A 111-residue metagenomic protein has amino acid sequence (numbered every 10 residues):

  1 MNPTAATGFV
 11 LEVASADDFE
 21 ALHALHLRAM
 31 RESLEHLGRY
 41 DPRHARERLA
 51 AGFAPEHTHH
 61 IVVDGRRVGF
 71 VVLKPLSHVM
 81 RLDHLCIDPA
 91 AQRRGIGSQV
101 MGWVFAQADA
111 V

Functional and structural regions predicted by a protein language model:
F9-A24: A short beta-loop-alpha structural element at the N-terminal edge of CoA-dependent acyl/N-acetyltransferase catalytic
L27-G52: Conserved GNAT-fold acetyl-CoA-binding loop/helix
A50-H60, R67-G69: A short helix-loop-beta-strand connector motif used in the catalytic cores of GNAT acetyltransferases and, in some
R66-K74, R81-C86: Conserved beta-strand in the GNAT
V79, A108-V111: Conserved GNAT acetyl-CoA-binding A-motif
L85-R93: A short, internal acetyl-CoA/4′-phosphopantetheine-binding micro-motif in the GNAT/acyltransferase core
R93-A106: Conserved acetyl-CoA-binding loop-helix of GNAT-fold acetyltransferases
